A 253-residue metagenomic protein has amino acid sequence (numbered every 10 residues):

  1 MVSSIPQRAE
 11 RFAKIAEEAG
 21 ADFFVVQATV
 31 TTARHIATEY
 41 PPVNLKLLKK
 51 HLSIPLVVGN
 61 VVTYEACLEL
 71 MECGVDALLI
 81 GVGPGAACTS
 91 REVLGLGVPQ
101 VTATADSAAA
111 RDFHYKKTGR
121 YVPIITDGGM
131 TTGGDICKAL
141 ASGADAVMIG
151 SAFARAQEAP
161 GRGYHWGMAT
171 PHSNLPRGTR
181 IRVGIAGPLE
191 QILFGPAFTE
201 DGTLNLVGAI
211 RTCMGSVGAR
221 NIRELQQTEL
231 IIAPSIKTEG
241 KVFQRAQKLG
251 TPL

Functional and structural regions predicted by a protein language model:
M1-D127, T131-P171, L175: Alpha/beta enzyme core
E17-E18, L79-I80, R182-I185, F194-P196: Short hydrophobic/aromatic-rich motifs at helix boundaries and adjacent loops
Q157, G184-L253: C-terminal extensions of enzymes
H172-I185: Gly/Ser/Thr-rich loop/hinge elements
